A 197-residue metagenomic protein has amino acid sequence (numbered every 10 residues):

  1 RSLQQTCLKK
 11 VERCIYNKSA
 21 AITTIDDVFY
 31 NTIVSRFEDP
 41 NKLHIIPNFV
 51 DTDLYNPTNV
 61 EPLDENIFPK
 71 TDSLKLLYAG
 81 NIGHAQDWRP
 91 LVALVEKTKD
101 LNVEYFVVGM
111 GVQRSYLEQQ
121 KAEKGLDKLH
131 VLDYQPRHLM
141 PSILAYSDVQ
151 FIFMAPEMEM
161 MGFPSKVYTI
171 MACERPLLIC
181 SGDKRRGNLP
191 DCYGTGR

Functional and structural regions predicted by a protein language model:
L3-I22: Membrane-proximal helix-turn-helix segments that form the acceptor-binding/catalytic region of lipid-linked
C14-N17, E96, S115-Y116, P136-S147 (+1 more regions): Short acidic alpha-helix that forms the nucleotide-activated donor recognition element in Leloir-type transferases
A21, N48, Y78-G83, M110 (+1 more regions): Conserved donor-binding loops in enzymes that form glycosidic bonds
V28, I46-F49: Carbohydrate-associated surface elements
N31-V34, P40, V50-N66, D87: Acidic anion/phosphate-binding donor-loop and adjacent secondary structure in glycosyltransferase catalytic cores
F68-Q86, V92-V95, F106: Conserved donor-binding/catalytic core segment of Leloir-type glycosyltransferases
S73, D100-G109, R114-P141: Nucleotide-activated donor-binding/catalytic signature segment of Leloir-type glycosyltransferases, i.e., the conserved
Q86, Y134-I143, Q150-M171, P176-C192: Nucleotide-sugar-dependent
